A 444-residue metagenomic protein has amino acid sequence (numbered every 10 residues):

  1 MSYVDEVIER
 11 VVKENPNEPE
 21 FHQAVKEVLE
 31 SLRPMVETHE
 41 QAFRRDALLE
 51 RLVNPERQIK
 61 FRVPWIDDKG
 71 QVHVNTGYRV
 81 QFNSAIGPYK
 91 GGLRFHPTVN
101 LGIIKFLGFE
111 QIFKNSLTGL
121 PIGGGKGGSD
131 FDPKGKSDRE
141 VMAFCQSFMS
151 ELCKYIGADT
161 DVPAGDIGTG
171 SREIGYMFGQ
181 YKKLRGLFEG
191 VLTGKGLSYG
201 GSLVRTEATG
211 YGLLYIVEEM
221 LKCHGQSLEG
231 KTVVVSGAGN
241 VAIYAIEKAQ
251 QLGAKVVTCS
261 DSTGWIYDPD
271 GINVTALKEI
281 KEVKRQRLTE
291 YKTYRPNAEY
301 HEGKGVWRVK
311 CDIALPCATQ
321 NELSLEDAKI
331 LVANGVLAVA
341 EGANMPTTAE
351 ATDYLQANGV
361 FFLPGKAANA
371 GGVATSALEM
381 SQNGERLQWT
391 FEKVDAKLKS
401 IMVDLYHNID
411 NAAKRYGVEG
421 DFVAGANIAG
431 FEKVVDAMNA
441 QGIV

Functional and structural regions predicted by a protein language model:
S2-A24, M220, V332-V444: Adenosine-phosphate binding glycine-rich loop
P19-H22, T38-R45, G119, I156-G165 (+4 more regions): Flexible, glycine/charged-enriched surface loops at secondary-structure junctions
A42-Q71: Structured beta-strand/loop patches that form or line metal/cofactor-binding pockets in enzymes
H96, N115-E229: Glycine/serine-rich phosphate-binding loop and adjoining beta1-alpha1 elements at the start of nucleotide-handling
T160-A164, L187-L192, V235, T258-D261 (+5 more regions): General beta-strand structural signal in soluble alpha/beta enzymes
T193-G196, G201-K310: Glycine-rich phosphate/diphosphate-binding loop of Rossmann-like nucleotide-binding domains
G264-F362, A367: Rossmann-like adenosine-cofactor binding region
